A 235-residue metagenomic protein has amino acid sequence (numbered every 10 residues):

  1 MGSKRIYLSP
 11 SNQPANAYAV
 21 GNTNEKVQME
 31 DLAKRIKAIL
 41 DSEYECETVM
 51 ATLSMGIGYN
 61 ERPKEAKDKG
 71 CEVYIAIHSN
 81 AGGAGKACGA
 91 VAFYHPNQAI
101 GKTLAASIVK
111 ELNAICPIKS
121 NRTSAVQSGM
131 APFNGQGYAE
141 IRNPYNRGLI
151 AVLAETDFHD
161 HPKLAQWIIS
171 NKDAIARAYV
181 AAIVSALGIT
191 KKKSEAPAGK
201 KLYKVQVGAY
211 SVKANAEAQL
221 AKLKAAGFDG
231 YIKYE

Functional and structural regions predicted by a protein language model:
G2-T103: Catalytic-core regions of hydrolytic enzymes
K4-Y7, A15, T23, K69 (+2 more regions): Active-site-adjacent mobile loop/cap segments within catalytic or ligand-binding domains
S9, F93, E155, Q206-G208 (+1 more regions): Residue-level detector of conserved, well-ordered beta-strand and adjacent loop positions that form binding/recognition
E30-D41, K102-P117, L164-K193: Long, well-ordered alpha-helical scaffolding segments within enzyme catalytic domains, especially pronounced
C46-S54, I118-S128, T190-K193, Y234: Surface-exposed patches in mature extracellular/periplasmic domains of secreted proteins
A99-L153, Y203, A214: Catalytic cores of processing enzymes, dominated by hydrolases/peptidases, characterized by acidic/His-rich
K192-E235: Solvent-exposed beta-strand motifs enriched in subsets of small alpha/beta binding domains, especially certain
